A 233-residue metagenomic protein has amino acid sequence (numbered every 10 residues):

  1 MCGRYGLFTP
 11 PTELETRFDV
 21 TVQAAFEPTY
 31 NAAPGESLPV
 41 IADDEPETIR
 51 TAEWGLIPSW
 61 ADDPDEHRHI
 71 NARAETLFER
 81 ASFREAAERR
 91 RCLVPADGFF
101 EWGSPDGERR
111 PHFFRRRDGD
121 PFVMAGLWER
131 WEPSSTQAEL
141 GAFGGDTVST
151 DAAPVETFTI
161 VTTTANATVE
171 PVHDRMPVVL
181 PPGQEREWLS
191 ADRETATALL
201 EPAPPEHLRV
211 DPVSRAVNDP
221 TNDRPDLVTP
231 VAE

Functional and structural regions predicted by a protein language model:
M1-E233: Short linear sequence motif anchored by a di-proline
